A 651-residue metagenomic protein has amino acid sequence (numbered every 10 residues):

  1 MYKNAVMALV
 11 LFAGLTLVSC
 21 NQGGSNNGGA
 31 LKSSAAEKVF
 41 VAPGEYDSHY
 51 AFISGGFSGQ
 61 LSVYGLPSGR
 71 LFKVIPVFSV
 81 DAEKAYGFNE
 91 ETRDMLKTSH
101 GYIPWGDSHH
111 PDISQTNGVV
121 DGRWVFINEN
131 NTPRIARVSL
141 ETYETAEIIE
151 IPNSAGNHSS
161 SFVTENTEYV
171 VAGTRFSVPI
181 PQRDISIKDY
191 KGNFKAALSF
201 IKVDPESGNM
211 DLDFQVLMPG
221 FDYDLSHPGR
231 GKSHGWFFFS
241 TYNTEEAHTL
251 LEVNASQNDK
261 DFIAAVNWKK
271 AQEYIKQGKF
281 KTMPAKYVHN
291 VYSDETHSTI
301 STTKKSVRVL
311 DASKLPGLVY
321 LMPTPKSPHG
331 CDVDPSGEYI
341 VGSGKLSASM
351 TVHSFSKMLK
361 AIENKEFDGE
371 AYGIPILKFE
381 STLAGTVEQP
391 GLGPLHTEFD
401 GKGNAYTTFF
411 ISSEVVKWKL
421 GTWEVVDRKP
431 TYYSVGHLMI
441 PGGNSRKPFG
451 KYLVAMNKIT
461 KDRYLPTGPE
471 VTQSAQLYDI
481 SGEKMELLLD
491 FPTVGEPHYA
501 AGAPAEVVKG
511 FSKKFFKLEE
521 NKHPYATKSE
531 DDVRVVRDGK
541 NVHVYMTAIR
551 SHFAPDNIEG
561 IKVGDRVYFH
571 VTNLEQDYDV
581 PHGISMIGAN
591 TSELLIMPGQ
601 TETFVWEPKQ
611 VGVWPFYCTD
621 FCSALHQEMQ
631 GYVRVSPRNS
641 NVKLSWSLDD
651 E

Functional and structural regions predicted by a protein language model:
M1-M7: Bacterial N-terminal signal peptides that target proteins for export
A8-T16: Bacterial N-terminal signal peptides
C20-R534: Predominantly soluble domains enriched in secretory-pathway, periplasmic, or organellar proteins
E147-I148, H570-F604, A624-G631: Histidine- and aromatic-enriched segments that form or immediately flank copper-ligand environments
L318-V319, G385-T386, D556-E559, T591-I596 (+1 more regions): Beta-strand-rich interaction surfaces with strong enrichment in secreted/lumenal proteins
F515-Y545, N639-E651: Extracytoplasmic entry segments of secretory-pathway proteins
V533, M597-E651: Extracellular/periplasmic metallocenter environments
V536-R566: N-terminal edge beta-strand
